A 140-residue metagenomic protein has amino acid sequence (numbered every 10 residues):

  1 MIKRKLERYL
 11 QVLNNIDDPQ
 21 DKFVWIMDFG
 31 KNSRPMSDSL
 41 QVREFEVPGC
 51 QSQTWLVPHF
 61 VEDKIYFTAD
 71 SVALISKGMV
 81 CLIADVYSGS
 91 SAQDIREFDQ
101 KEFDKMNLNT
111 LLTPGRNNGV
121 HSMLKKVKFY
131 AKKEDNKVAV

Functional and structural regions predicted by a protein language model:
M1-K5, L74-G78: Short acidic alpha-helix initiation/capping motifs at coil-to-helix transition points, especially at protein N-termini
I2-Q53, F60-I65, M106-V140: N-terminal intrinsically disordered, cationic/polar leader segments that include organellar targeting peptides
R8-Y9, M79-L82: A general alpha-helix detector
D28, C81-D85: Short, hydrophobic/amphipathic alpha-helical patches that form generic packing surfaces within helical domains
E44-Q51, S71, Q93-F98: Solvent-exposed interaction patches of small proteins and small membrane subunits
H59-I75, A84-S88: Conserved interaction-surface patches within small, structured recognition/assembly domains
I75-M79, S91, D99, M123: Amphipathic alpha-helical interface surfaces
G89-M106: Glycine-rich phosphate/pyrophosphate-binding loops and their adjacent beta-strand/loop elements at enzyme active sites
